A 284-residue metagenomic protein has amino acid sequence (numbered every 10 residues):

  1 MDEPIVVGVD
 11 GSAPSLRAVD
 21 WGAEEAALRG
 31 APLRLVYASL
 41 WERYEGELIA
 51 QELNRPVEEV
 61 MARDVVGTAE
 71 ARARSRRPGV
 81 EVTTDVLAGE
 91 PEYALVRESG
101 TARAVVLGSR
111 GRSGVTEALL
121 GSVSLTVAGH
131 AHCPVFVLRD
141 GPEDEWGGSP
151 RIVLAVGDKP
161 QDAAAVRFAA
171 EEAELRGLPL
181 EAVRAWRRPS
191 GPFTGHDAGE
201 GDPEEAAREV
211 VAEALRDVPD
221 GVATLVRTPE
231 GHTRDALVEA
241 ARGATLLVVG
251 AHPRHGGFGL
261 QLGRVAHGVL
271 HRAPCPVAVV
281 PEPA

Functional and structural regions predicted by a protein language model:
M1, P14, L53, A71-V105 (+3 more regions): Structural beta-alpha unit
M1-E52, P150-D197, R216, D220-A223: Small/aliphatic-rich secondary-structure junction motif
M1-R17, G79, R103-S109, L125-R167 (+4 more regions): Intrinsically disordered or low-complexity boundary/linker segments at protein termini and domain junctions
L16, D20-A23, A27, L33-L35 (+4 more regions): Conserved N-terminal glycine/acidic-rich loop preference
E25, V82, E92-R97, R103-G129 (+1 more regions): Acidic (E/D-rich), amphipathic helical modules within compact regulatory domains
R34-V36, T83-L87, F136, E181-V183 (+2 more regions): General small-molecule cofactor/ligand-binding pocket signal
L53-D64, G199-E209: A short acidic, glycine-rich active-site loop that binds or catalyzes chemistry on phosphate/adenosine moieties
L107-T126, L246-R272: Glycine-rich, Arg-bearing micro-motifs that act as flexible, cationic patches
